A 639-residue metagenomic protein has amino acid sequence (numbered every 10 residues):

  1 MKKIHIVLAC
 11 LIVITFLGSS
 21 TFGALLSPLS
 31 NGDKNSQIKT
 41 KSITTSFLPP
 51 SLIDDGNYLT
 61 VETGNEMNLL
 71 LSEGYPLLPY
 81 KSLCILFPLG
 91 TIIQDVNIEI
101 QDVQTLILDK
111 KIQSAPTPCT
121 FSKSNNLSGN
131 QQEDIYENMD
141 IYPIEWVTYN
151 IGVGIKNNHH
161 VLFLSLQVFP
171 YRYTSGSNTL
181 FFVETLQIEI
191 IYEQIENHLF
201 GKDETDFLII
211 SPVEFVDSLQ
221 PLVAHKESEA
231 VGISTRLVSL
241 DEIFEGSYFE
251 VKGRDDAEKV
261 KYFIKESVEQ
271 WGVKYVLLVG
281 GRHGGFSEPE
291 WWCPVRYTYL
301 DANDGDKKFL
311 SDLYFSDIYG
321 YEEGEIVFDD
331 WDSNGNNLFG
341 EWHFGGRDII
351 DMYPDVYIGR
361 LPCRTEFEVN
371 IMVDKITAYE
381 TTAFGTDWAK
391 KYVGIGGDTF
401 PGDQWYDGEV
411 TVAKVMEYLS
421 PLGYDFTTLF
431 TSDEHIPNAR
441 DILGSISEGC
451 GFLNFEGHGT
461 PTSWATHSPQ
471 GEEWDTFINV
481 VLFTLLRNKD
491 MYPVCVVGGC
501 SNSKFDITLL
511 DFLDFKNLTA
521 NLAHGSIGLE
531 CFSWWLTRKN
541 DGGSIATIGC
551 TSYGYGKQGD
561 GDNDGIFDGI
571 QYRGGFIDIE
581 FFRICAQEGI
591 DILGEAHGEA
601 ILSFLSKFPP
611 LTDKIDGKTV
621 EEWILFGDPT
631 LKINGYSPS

Functional and structural regions predicted by a protein language model:
M1-I6, G18: Positively charged n-region of N-terminal signal peptides that target proteins for export
C10-S19: Bacterial N-terminal signal peptides
L25-S639: Cysteine-dependent hydrolase recognition
